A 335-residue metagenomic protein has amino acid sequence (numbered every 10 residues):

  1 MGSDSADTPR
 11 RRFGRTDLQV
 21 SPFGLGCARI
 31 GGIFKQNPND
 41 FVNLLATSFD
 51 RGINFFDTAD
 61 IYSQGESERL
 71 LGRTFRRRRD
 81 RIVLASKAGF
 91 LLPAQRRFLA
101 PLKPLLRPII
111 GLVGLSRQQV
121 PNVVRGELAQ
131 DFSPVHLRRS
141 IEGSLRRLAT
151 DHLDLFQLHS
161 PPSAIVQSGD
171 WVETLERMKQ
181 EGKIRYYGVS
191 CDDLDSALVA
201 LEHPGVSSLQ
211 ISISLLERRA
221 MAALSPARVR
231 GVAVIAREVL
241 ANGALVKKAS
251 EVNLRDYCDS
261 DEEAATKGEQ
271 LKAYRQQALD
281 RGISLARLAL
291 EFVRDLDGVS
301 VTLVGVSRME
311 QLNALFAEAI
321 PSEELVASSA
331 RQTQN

Functional and structural regions predicted by a protein language model:
M1-P104: N-terminal binding-site loop/beta-alpha segment at the start of enzyme catalytic domains that lines or forms
G2, S116-G143, R147, G282: Alpha-helix-centered segments that form part of catalytic cores
G2-D7, D40, Q64, E142 (+1 more regions): Beta/alpha (TIM)-barrel catalytic core signal, keyed to glycine-rich beta->alpha loops juxtaposed to Asp/Glu that bind
L18-F23, G52-F55, R78-I82, T150-D154 (+4 more regions): Short, well-ordered coil/turn segments that N-cap beta-strands
C27-K35, N122, L128-A129, Y257: Acidic/histidine-rich helix-loop elements that form or flank divalent-metal/phosphate-binding sites at the catalytic
K35-S48, F132-L148, C191-V199: Short, acidic/polar
V83-K87, I109-S116, L155, I235-L240: Non-cysteine beta-strand/loop elements that form the S-adenosyl-L-methionine
L91-E127: Alpha-helical membrane-targeting segments
